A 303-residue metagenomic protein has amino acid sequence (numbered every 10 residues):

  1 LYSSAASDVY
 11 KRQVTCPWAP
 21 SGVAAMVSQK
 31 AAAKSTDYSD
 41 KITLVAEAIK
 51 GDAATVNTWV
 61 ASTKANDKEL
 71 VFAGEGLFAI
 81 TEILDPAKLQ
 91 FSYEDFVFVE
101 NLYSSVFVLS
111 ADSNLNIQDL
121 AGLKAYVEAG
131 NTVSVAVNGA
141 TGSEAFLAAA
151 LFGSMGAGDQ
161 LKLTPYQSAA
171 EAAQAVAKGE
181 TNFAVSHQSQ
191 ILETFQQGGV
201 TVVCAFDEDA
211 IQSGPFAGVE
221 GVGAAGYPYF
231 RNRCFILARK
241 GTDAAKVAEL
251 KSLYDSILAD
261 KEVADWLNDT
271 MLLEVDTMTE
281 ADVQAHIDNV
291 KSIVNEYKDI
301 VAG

Functional and structural regions predicted by a protein language model:
L1-A6, Y10: Single conserved hydrophobic/aromatic residue that forms the stacking wall/gate of nucleotide- or nucleobase-binding
V14-K30, G51-A54, V106, S113 (+1 more regions): Bilobed "Venus flytrap"/periplasmic-binding protein-like clamshell domains and structurally analogous long
A54-N66, V127, A150-S154, A170-A184 (+2 more regions): Short helices/loops that flank or line small-molecule/ion binding pockets
D67-V71, L89-V108, S134-A136, G223-P228: A structural signal for short loop-to-beta-strand junctions that line the ligand-binding cleft of periplasmic/secreted
G74-K88, A149-G156, K178, N182-A217: A ligand-binding cleft/hinge motif common to bilobed small-molecule-binding domains
E100-Y126, A205, D209-F216, I236-A238: Hydrophobic/proline-rich hinge and linker segments of small-molecule sensing/allosteric domains, predominantly
S154, A245-G303: An extracytoplasmic/periplasmic, membrane-proximal ligand-sensing/linker region
Q190-A259, A264, N289-S292: C-terminal lobe and pocket-closing loops of periplasmic/extracytoplasmic Venus-flytrap solute-binding proteins
